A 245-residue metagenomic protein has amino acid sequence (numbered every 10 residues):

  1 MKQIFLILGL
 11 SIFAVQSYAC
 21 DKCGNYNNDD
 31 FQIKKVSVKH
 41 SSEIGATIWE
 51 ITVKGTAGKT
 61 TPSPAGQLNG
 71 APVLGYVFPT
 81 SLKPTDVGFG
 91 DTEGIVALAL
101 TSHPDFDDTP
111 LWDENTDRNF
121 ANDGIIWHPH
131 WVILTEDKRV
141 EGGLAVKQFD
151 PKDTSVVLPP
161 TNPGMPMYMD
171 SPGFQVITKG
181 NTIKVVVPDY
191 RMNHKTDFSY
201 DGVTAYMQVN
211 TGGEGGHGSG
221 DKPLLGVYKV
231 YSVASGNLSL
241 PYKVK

Functional and structural regions predicted by a protein language model:
M1-I4: Positively charged n-region of N-terminal signal peptides that target proteins for export
L10-S17: Hydrophobic h-region of N-terminal signal peptides that target proteins for export in Gram-negative bacteria
S17-C23: Boundary at the C-terminal end of the N-terminal hydrophobic targeting segment
C20, D29-Q32, T60-G70, H194-A205: Extracellular/secreted glycoprotein ectodomains characterized by long, lumenal stretches of O-glycosylated
F31-V36, E43-T135: Surface-exposed, glycine/proline- and aromatic-rich loop segments on solvent-exposed faces across compartments
K34-S42, G173-T178: Short, exposed beta-strand/loop patches in secreted or surface proteins that constitute
L82-D86, F198-K245: Acidic/polar low-complexity flexible segments
E136-Y190, K195: Short helix-loop boundary/capping segments
